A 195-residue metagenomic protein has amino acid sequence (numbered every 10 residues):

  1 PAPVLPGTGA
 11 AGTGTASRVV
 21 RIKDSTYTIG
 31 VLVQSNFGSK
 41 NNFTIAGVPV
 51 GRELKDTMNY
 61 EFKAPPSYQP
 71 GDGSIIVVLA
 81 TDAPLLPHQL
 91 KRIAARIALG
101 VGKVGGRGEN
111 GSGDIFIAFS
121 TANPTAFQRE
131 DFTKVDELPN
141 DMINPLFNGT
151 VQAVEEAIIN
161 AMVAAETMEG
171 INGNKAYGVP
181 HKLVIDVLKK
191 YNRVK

Functional and structural regions predicted by a protein language model:
P1-K195: A structural signal for small-residue-enriched, beta-sheet-centric alpha/beta enzyme cores and oligomeric scaffold folds
